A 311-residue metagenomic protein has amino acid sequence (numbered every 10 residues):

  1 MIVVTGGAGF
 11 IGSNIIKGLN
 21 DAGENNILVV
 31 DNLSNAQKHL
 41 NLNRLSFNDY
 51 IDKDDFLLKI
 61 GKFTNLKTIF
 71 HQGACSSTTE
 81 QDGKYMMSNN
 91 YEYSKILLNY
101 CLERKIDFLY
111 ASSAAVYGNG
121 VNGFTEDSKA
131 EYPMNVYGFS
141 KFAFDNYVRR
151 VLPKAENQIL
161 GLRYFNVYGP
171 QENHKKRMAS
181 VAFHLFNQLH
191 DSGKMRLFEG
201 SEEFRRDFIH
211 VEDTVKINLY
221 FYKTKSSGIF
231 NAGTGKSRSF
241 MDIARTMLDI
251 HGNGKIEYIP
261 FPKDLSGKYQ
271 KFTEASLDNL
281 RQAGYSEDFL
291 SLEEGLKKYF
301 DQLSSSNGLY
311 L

Functional and structural regions predicted by a protein language model:
I2-A22: N-terminal Rossmann NAD(P)H-binding glycine-rich loop of SDR-like oxidoreductase domains
T5, V30, I69-G73, F108-A114 (+1 more regions): SDR active-site strand-loop-helix element
E24, R104-I106: A short helix->loop->beta-strand "cap" motif at the edges of active sites that frequently abuts
V29-F56: Glycine-rich phosphate-binding loop and adjoining beta1-alpha1-beta2 segment of Rossmann-like nucleotide-binding folds
R44, K53-D54, L58-N89: NAD(P)H-binding glycine-rich loop region in Rossmannoid oxidoreductase-like domains and their noncatalytic homologs
S88, E92-I96, E103, V116-G161 (+3 more regions): Catalytic helix-loop patch of NAD(P)-dependent Rossmann-fold dehydrogenases
N122, N146-Y220, T246-L248: NAD(P)-dependent short-chain dehydrogenase/reductase
H190-L311: C-terminal substrate-binding subdomain of Rossmann-fold SDR/epimerase-dehydratase oxidoreductases
